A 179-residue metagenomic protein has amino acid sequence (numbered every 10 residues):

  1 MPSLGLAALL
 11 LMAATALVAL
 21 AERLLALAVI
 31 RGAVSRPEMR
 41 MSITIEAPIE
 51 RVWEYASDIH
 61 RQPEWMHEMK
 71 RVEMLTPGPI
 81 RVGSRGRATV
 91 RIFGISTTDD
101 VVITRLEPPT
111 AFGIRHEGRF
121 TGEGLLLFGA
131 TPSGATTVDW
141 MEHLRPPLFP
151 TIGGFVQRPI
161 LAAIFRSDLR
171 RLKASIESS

Functional and structural regions predicted by a protein language model:
M1-S3: Short, strongly hydrophobic alpha-helical membrane anchors
L6-P77, R81: Hydrophobic ligand-binding cavity/cleft-lining segments
A33-S35, I80, F93-I95, H116-F120 (+1 more regions): A generic structural micro-feature
M41-I43, D99-R105, E123-A130, E142: Hydrophobic/aromatic beta-strand elements that line small-molecule binding cavities or substrate pockets in beta-rich
E46-E50, P77-R81, T104-P109, L127-T137 (+1 more regions): A short, structured loop/turn motif at beta-sheet edges
R51-A56, Q62, G86-A88, I103 (+4 more regions): Hydrophobic pocket/interface hotspot
H60-T98, T104-A111: Short beta-edge strand/loop motif at the mouth of beta-sheet-based domains
G113-S167, L172-A174, S178: Beta-strand/loop substructures that line and gate deep hydrophobic ligand-binding cavities in soluble
